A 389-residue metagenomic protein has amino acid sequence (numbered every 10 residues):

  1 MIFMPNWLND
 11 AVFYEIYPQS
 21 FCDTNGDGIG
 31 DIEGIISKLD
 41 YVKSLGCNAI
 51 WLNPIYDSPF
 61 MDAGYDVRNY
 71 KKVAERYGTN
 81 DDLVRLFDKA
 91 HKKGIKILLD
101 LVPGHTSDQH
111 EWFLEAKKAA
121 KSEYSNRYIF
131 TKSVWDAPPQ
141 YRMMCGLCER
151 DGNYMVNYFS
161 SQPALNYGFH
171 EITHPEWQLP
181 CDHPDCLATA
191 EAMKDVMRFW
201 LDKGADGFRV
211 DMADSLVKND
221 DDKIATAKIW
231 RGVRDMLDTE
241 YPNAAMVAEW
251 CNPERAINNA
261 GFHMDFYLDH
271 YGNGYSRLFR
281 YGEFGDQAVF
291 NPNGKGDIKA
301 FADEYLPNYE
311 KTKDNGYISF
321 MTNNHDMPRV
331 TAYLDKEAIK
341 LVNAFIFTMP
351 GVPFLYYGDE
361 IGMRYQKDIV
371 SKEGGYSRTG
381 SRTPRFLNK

Functional and structural regions predicted by a protein language model:
I2-E191, D202, A213-A260: Acidic/aromatic-lined carbohydrate-recognition and catalytic surfaces of CAZymes acting on diverse glycans
W7-N9, E240, N252, A256-G261 (+3 more regions): Loop/helix patches that line or flank the sugar-binding groove of alpha-linked glycan CAZymes
F13-E15, A49-W51, F208-R209, A245-A248 (+4 more regions): Structural recognition of the beta-strand scaffold that forms the well-ordered cores of secreted hydrolase catalytic
S44, F199-G204, E240, T312-D314 (+1 more regions): Alpha-helix termination/capping residues and helix-transition junctions
F87-A90, Y309-T312, F345-T348: A short acidic-Thr-Gly-centered motif at the start of a beta-strand
S107-K117, E249-F284, R364-T379: Substrate-binding cleft/loops of secretory-pathway carbohydrate-active enzymes
K194-N219, N315-M327: Active-site groove signature of glycoside hydrolases
V289-D314: Glycoside hydrolase catalytic-domain groove-lining segments
